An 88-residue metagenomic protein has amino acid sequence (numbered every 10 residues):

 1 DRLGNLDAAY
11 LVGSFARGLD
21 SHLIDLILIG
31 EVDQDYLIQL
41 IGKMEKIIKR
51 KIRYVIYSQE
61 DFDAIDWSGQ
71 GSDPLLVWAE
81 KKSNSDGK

Functional and structural regions predicted by a protein language model:
D1-A8, A16-S21, E31-K88: Catalytic core of pol beta-like nucleotidyltransferases
